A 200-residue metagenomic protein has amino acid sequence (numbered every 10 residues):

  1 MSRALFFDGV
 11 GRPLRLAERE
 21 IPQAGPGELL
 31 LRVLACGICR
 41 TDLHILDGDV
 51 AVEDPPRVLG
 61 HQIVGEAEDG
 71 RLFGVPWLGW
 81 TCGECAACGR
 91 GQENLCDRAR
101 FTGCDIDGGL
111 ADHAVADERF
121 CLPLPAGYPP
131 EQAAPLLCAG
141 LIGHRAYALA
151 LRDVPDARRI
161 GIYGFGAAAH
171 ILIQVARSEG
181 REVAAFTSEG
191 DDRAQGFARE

Functional and structural regions predicted by a protein language model:
A4, L31, R159-I160: Conserved hydrophobic helix-helix packing surfaces used for dimerization/oligomerization
G11-L16, R40-T41: Short N-terminal binding/cap micro-motifs at the start of the first secondary-structure element
P22-C36, D49-A86, P125-G127: Glycine-rich beta-strand-centered segment in the early N-terminal region that forms part of a ligand/cofactor-binding
C39, P76-L122: Cysteine-cluster motifs in flexible loop/terminal segments that predominantly coordinate metals
T41-D47: Cytochrome P450 core scaffold surrounding the K-helix E-X-X-R motif and the conserved "meander" helix-loop region
V64-E68, L110-Q132: Short Fe-S-cluster ligation motifs
Y128-E200: Mid-domain Rossmann-like dinucleotide-binding core that forms the NAD(H)/NADP(H) cofactor-binding site
